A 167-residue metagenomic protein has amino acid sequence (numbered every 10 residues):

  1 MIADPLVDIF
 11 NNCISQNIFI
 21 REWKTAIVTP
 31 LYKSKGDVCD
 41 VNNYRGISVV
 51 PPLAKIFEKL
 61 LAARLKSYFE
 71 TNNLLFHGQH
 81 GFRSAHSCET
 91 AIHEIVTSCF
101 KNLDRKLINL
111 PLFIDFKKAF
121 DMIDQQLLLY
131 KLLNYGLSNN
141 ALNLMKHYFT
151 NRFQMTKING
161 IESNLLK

Functional and structural regions predicted by a protein language model:
M1-K167: Conserved pre-catalytic core of RNA-dependent polymerases
